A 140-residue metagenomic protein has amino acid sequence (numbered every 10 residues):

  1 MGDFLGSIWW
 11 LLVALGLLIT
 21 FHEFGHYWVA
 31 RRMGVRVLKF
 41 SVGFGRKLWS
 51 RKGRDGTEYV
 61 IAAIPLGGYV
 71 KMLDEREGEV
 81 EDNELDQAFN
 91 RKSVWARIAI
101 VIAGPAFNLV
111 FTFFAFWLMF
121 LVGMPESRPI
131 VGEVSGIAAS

Functional and structural regions predicted by a protein language model:
M1-G6, E81-W95, V110-S140: PDZ peptide-recognition modules
F4-L17: Membrane-embedded alpha-helical segments that form the functional core of polytopic membrane enzymes, especially those
A14-L18, H26, F120: Alpha-helical transmembrane segments
L15, E23, F113-F116: Alpha-helical transmembrane segments
I19-R31, G104: Active-site recognition of the HExxH zinc-binding catalytic motif
W28-V29, M33, V37, M119-S127: Membrane-interfacial segments
R31-A115: Membrane-embedded helix-turn/re-entrant segments that form the catalytic/gating core of multi-pass membrane enzymes
